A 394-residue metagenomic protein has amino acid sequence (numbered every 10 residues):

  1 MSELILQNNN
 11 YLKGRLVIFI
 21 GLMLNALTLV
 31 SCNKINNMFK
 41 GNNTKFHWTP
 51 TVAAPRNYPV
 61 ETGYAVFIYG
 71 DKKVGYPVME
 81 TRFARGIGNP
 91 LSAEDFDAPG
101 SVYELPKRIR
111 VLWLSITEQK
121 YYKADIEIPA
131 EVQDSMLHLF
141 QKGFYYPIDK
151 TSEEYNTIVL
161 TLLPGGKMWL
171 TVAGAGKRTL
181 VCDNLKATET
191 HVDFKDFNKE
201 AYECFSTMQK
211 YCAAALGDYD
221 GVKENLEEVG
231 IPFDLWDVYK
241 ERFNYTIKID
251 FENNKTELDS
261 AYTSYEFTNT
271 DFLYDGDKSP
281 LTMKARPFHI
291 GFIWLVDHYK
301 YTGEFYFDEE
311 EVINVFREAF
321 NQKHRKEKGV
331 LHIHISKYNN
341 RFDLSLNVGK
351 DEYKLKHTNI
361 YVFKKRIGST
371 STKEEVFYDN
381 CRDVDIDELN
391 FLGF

Functional and structural regions predicted by a protein language model:
M1-K13: N-terminal secretory signal peptides that target proteins for export/translocation
R15-N25: Sec-dependent signal peptide recognition, specifically the positively charged N-region followed immediately by
V30-S31: C-terminal motif of bacterial Sec signal peptides marking the signal peptidase cleavage site
N37-I68, A93: An N-terminus-focused feature that recognizes amino-terminal "leader" regions
F39-A54, E228-I249: Contiguous beta-strand segments within globular domains
F67-S115, T256-N314, G393: Tryptophan-paired
A124-S135, Q141-Y146, E304-R317: Short beta-strand elements
M136-D234, A319-L389, G393: Compositionally biased low-complexity segments at domain edges in trafficked proteins and select soluble regulators
